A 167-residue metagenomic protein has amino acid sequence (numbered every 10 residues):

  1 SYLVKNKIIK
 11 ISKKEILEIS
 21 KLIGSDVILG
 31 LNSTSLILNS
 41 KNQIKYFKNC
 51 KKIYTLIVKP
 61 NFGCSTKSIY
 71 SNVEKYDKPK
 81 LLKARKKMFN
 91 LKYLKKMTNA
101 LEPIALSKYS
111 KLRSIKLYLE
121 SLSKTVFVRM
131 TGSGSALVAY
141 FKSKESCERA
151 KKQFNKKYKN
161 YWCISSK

Functional and structural regions predicted by a protein language model:
S1-E18, L29: DPxDG-like acidic metal-binding loop motif
G30, L36-F127, K142-N155, K159 (+1 more regions): Conserved, helical-rich catalytic subdomain that frames metal- and/or nucleotide-binding sites in enzyme alpha/beta
V126-S135: Short glycine/threonine-rich catalytic loop with a Thr-x-Gly-x-Asp
V138-Y140: Short hydrophobic/aromatic beta-strand micro-patches that form the beta-sheet surface supporting nucleotide- or nucleic
